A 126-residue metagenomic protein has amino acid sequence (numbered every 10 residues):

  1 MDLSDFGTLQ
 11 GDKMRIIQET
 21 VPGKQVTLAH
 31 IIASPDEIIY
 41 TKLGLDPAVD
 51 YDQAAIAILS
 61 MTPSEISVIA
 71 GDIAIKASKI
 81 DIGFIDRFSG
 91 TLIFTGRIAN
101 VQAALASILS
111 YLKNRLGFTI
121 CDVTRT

Functional and structural regions predicted by a protein language model:
D2-F88, T95-T126: Positively charged, small/polar-rich N-terminal and surface patches that mediate targeting and assembly and bind
